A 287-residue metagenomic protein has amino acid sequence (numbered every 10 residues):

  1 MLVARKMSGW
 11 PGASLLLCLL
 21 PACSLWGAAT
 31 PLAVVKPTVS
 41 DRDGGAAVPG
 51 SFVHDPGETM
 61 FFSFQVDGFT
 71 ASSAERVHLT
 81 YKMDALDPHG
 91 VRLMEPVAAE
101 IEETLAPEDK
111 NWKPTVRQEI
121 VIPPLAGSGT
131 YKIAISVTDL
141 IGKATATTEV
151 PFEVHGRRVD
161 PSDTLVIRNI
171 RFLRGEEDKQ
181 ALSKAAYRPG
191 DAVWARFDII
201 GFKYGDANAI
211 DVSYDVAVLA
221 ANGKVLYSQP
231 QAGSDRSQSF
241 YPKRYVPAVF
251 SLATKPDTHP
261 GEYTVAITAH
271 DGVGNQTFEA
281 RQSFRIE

Functional and structural regions predicted by a protein language model:
M1-W10: N-terminal secretory signal peptides that target proteins for export/translocation
G12-S24: Bacterial N-terminal signal peptides
W26-E287: Intrinsically disordered, low-complexity terminal regions enriched in Ser/Thr/Pro/Gly and charged residues
